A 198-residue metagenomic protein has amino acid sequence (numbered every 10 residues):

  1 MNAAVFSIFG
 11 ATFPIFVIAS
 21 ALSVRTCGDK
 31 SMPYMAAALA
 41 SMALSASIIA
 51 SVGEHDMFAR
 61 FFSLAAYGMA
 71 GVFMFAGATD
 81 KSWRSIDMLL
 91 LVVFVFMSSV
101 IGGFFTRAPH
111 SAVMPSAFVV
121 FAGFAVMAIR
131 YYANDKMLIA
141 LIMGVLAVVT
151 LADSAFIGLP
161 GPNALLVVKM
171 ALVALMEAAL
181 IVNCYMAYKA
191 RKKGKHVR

Functional and structural regions predicted by a protein language model:
M1-F16, T106-V113, L166: Hydrophobic transmembrane alpha-helical segments in integral membrane proteins
A4-F9, F58-A65, S116, L165-L175: Physicochemical signature of membrane-embedded alpha-helices that form the seven-helix bundle of GPCRs, emphasizing
F9-F16, S31-V52, S63-L64, L141-G158 (+1 more regions): Hydrophobic alpha-helical transmembrane segments of multi-pass membrane proteins
G10-I18, L64-F75, V119-M127, V173-M186: Hydrophobic cores of alpha-helical transmembrane segments in multi-pass inner/ER membrane proteins, independent
T26-L39, K81-L91, N134-G144, R198: Membrane-interfacial loop-to-transmembrane alpha-helix junctions, especially the N-terminal start
S51-M57, G102-A112, L159-N163: Membrane-interface helix caps and helix-loop-helix hairpins in membrane proteins
A65, G71, F75-Y131: Membrane-proximal helix-loop-helix units in multi-pass membrane proteins
A125-R198: C-terminal transmembrane-bundle signature of multipass membrane proteins, characterized by strong activation on
